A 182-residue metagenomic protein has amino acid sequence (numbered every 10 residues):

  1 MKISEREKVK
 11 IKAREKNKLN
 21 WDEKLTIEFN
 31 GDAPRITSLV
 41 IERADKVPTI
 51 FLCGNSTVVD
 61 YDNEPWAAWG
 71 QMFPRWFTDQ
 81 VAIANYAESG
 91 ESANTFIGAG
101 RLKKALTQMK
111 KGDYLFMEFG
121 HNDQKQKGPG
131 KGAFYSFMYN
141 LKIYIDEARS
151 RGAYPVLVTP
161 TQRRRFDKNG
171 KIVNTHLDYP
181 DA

Functional and structural regions predicted by a protein language model:
M1, A87-S89, H121: Short glycine-rich, polar/acidic loop-and-turn segments at beta strand-coil junctions
K2-K24, N30-I41: Short, surface-exposed tryptophan/glycine-enriched loops that mediate extracellular molecular recognition
E7-I11, E64-A68, G98: Short amphipathic alpha-helical surface micro-motifs
E7-K10, L19-D22, L52-G54, I83-A87 (+1 more regions): A generic short-segment signal for beta-strand/edge and adjacent turn/coil regions
T26-E88, L102-L115: Serine-esterase "nucleophile elbow" of acetyl-processing enzymes
D60-P65, N85-A99, K125-G132: Acidic/histidine-rich helix-loop elements that form or flank divalent-metal/phosphate-binding sites at the catalytic
M72, G100-A182: Alpha-helical cap/lid subdomain in secreted, periplasmic, or secretory-pathway luminal O-acyl-processing enzymes
